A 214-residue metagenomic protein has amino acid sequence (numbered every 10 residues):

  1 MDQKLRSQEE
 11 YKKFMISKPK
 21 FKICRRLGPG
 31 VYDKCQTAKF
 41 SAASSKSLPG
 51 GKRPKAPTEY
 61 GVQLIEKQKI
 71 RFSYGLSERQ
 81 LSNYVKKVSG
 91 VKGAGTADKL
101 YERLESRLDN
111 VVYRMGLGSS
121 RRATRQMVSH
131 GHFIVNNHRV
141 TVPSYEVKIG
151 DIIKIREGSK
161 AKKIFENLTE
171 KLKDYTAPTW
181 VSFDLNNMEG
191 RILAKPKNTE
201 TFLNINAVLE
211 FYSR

Functional and structural regions predicted by a protein language model:
D2-M115, V142-R214: Ferredoxin-like alpha/beta domains used as RNA- or RNAP-binding modules
G118-R121: Beta-rich strand-turn-strand
M127-V128, V147: Short, well-ordered loop/turn sites that connect or cap secondary structure elements
